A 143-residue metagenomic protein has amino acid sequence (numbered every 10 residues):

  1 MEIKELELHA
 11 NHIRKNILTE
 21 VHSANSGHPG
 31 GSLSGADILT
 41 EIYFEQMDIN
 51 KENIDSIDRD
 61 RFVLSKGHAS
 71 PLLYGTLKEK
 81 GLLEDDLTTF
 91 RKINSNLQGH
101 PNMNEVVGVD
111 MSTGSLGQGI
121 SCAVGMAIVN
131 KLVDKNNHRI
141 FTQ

Functional and structural regions predicted by a protein language model:
M1-I13: N-terminal hydrophobic or amphipathic helices/low-complexity stretches enriched in small/hydrophobic/Pro/Gly
E5-L6, I17-E20, S32-Q143: Cofactor-binding active-site loop characterized by glycine-rich and histidine/acidic residues
A10-S26: N-terminal capping segment at the start of a domain
